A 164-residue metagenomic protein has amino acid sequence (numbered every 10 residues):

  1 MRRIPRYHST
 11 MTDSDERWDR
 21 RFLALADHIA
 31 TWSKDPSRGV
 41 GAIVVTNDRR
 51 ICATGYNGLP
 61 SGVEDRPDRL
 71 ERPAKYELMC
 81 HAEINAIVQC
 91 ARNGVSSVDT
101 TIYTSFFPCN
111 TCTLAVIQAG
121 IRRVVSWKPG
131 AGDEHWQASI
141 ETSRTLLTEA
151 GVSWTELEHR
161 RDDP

Functional and structural regions predicted by a protein language model:
M1-P164: Zinc-dependent deaminase catalytic domain
